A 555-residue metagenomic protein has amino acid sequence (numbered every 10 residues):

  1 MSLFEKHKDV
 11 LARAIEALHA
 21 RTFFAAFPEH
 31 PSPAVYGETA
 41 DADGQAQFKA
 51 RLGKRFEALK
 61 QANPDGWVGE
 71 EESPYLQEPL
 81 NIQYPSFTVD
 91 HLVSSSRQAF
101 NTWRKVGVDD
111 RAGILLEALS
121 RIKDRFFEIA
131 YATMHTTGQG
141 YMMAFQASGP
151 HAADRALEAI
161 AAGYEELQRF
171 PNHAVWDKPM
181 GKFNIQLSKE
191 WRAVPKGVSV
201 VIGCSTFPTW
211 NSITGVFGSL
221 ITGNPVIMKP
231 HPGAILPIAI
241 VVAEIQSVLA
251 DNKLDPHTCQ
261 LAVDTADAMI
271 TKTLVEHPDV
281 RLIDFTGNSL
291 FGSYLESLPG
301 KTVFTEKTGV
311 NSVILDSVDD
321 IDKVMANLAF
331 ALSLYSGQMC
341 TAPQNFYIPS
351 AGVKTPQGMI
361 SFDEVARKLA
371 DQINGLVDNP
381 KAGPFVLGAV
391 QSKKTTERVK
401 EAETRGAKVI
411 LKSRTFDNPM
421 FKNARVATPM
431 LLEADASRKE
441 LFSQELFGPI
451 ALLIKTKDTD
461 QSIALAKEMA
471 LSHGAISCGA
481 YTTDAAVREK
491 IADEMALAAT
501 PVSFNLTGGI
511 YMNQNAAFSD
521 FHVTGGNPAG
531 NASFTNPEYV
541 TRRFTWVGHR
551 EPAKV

Functional and structural regions predicted by a protein language model:
M1-H135, T456, S462-A464, M469: Short, structured beta/alpha segment
M1-N63, L92, A144, S148-P171 (+9 more regions): C-terminal segments
A46, D90-S94, T102, A112-F127 (+1 more regions): Long amphipathic alpha-helix in the N-terminal Rossmann-like dinucleotide-binding domain of NAD(P)-dependent
P79-Y84, S96-K105, G181, I314-L315 (+5 more regions): Short, well-ordered beta-strand elements within core beta-sheets of diverse protein domains
R111, G223, C259, I283 (+3 more regions): Residue-level signal for inorganic ion chemistry
L167-M325: Rossmann-like NAD(P) dinucleotide-binding subdomain of oxidoreductase/dehydrogenase enzymes
P237, V353-E364: Short, flexible/disordered intra-domain loops and linkers
D320-V324, G352-G358, S437-L441: Short helix-loop capping/hinge motifs at secondary-structure junctions, enriched in acidic/polar residues
